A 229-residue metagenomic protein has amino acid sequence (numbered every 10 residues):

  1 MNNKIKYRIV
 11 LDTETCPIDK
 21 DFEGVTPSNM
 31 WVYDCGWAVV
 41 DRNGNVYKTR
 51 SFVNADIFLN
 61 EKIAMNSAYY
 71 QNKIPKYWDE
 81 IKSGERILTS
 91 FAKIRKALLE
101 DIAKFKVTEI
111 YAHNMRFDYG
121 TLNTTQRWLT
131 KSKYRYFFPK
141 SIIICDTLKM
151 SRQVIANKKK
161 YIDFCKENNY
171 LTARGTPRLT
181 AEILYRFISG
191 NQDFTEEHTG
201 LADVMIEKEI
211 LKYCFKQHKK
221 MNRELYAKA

Functional and structural regions predicted by a protein language model:
N2-T125: Conserved non-catalytic scaffold segment of RNase H-like nuclease domains
T13-C16, T147, E207: Ser/Thr-centric signal marking residues that sit in or immediately flank functional binding/regulatory motifs
F52-A55, F137-I155: A short, structured active-site edge motif that brings together acidic residues
E80-I87, S132-F138, N191-E196: Short, polar/flexible loop-turn hinges at active-site or ligand-entry regions and domain interfaces
E109-R116, G120-T121, F164-A229: Acidic, Mg2+-coordinating catalytic module of metal-dependent nucleases/exonucleases that use a two-metal-ion mechanism
R116-C145: Substrate-recognition/cap helix-loop segment adjacent to the acidic, metal-dependent catalytic center of Asp-based
T125-S132, Q153, N157, F187-I188 (+1 more regions): Active-site catalytic microenvironments for nucleophilic, acid-base chemistry
C145-T172: Short alpha-helix plus adjacent loop in nuclease-associated cores
